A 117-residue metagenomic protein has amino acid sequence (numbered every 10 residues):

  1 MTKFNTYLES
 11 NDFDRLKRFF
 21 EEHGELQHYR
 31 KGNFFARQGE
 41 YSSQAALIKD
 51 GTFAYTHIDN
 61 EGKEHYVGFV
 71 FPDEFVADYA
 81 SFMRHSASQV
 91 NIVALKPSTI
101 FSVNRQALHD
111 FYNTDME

Functional and structural regions predicted by a protein language model:
M1-E117: Cytosolic regulatory regions built on CNB/CRP/Popeye-like sensor folds
